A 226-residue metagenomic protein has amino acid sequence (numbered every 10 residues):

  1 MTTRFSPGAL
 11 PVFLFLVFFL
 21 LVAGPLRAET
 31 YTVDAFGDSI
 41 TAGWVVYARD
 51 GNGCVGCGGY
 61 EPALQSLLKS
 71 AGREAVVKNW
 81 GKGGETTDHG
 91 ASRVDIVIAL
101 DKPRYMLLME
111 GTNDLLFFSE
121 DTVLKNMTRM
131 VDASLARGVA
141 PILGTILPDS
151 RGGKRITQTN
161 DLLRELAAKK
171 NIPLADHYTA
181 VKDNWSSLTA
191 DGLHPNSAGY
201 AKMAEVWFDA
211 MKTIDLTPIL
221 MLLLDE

Functional and structural regions predicted by a protein language model:
M1-L14: Bacterial N-terminal signal peptides that target proteins for export
P11-A23: Bacterial N-terminal signal peptides
A28-N79, D95-K102: Serine-esterase "nucleophile elbow" of acetyl-processing enzymes
E29-T32, A71-V76, D101-L107, L135-I142 (+1 more regions): Loop/turn elements at helix/coil->beta-strand transitions in domains of secreted/extracellular proteins
A35, A42-A48, K82, T87-L124 (+1 more regions): Oxyanion-hole/transition-state-stabilizing segment in secreted/luminal serine hydrolases and related acyltransferases
V46, N52, L115, P148-I219: Catalytic His-Asp segment of secreted/periplasmic serine-dependent ester chemistry enzymes
G58-Q65, D88-L100, D121-M130, T157-D161: Alpha-helical scaffolding within the catalytic cores of extracellular/periplasmic polymer-degrading hydrolases
M109-N113, M130-N160: Active-site segments of SGNH/GDSL-like serine hydrolases that catalyze O-acetyl group transfer/hydrolysis on lipids
